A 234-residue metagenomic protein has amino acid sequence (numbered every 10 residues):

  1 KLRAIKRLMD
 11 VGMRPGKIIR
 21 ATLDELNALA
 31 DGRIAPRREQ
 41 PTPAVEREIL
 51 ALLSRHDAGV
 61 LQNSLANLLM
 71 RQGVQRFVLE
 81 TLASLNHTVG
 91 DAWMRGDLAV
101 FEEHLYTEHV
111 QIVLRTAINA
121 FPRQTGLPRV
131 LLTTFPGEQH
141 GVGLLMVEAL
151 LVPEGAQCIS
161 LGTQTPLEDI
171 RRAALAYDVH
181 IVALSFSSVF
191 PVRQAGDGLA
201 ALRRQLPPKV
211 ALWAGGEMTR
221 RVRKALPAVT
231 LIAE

Functional and structural regions predicted by a protein language model:
K1-P122: Long amphipathic alpha-helical segments
D97-A99, H104-E234: C-terminal regulatory/effector modules of DNA-binding transcriptional regulators
